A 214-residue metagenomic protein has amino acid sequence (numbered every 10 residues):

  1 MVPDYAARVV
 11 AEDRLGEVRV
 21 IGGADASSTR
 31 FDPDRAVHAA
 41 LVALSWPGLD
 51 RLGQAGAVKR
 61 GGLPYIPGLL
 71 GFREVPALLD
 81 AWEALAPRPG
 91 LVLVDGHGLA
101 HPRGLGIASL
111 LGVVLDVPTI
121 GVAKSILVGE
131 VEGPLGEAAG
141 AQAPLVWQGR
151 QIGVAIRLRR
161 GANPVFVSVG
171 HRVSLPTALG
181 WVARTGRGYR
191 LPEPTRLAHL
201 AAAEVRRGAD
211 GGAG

Functional and structural regions predicted by a protein language model:
M1-V9, V75, D80, G133-G214: C-terminal binding/interaction regions
A7-E17: A short acidic-Thr-Gly-centered motif at the start of a beta-strand
R19-R30: Two-metal-ion RNase H-like nuclease active-site motif
A24, V94-D95, G121-A123: Short beta-strand segments
F31-R88: A glycine-rich, hydrophobic loop/mini-helix early in the fold
P64-L69, V94-P102, A162-V169: Flexible, glycine/proline-enriched loop segments at strand-loop-helix junctions that form or flank small-ligand binding
L78-L111, L115-V117: Catalytic-site beta-strand/loop segments enriched in glycine and acidic/polar residues
H101-Q151: A contiguous pocket-lining binding segment that forms or flanks enzyme active sites
